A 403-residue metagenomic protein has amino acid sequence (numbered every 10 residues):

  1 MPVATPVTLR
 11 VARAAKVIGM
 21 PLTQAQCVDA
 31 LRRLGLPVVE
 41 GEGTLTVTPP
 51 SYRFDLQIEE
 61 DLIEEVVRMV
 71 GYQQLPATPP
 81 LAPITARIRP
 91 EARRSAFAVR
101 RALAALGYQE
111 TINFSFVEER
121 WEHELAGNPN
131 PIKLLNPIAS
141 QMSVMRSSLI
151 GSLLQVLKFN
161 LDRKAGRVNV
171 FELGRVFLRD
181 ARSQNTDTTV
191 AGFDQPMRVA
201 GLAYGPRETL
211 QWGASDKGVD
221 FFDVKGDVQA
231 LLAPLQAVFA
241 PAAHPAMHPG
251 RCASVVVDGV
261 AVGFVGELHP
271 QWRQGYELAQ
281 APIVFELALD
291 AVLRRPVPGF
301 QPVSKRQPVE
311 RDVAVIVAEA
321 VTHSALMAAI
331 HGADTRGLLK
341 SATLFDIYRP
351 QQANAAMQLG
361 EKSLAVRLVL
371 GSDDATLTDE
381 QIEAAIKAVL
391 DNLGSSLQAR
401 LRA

Functional and structural regions predicted by a protein language model:
P2-V17, R306-V317: Short glycine-/aliphatic-rich beta-strand segments at the starts of folded cytosolic domains
V3-V7, R87-A98, G127, R251-V256 (+1 more regions): Short, low-order "capping/linker" segments at domain edges
V7-V168, L178, R367-G371, T376-L377 (+1 more regions): Extended, well-folded interaction surfaces typified by the phenylalanyl-tRNA synthetase beta subunit core
L9, A77-P83, G205-A214, V309-R311: A short, surface-exposed helix-loop junction/capping segment
R33-L36, N113, T189, D194-Q195 (+2 more regions): A carboxyl-terminal module marker
F177-L178, G201: Metal-dependent nuclease catalytic core centered on acidic motifs
A181-S183: Acidic, serine/proline-rich low-complexity intrinsically disordered regions
